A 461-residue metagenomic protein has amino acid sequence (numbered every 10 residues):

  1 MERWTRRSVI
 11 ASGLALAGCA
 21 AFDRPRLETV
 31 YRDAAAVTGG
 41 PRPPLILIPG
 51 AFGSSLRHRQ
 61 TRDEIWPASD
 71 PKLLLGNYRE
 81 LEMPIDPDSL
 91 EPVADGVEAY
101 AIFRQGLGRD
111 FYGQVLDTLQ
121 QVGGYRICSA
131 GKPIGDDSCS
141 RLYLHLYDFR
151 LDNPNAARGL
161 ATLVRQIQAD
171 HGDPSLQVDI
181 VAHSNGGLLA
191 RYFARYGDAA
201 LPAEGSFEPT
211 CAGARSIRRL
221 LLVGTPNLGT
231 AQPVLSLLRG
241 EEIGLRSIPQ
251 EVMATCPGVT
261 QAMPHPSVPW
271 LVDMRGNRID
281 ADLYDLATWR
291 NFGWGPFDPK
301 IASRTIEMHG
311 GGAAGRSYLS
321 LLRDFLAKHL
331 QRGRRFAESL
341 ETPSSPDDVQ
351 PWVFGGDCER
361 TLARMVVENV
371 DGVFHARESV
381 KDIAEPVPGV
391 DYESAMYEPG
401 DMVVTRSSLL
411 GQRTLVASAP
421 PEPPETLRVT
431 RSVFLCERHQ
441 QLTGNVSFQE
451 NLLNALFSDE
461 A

Functional and structural regions predicted by a protein language model:
R7-D23: N-terminal export signals
R7-S8, M83, R215, N277 (+2 more regions): Residue-level marker of intrinsically disordered, low-complexity segments enriched for small/polar residues
C19-V181, N185-C256, P264-Y284, G356 (+2 more regions): N-terminal non-catalytic accessory region
D23-L27, A199-A200, H329-R334, I383-A384: A short linear-motif detector with a strong N-terminal bias
I127, D137-Y143, Y147-N155, N277-H375: Alpha/beta-hydrolase fold catalytic core
T361-G400: Acidic, Ser/Thr/Gly/Pro-rich low-complexity segments that form flexible
